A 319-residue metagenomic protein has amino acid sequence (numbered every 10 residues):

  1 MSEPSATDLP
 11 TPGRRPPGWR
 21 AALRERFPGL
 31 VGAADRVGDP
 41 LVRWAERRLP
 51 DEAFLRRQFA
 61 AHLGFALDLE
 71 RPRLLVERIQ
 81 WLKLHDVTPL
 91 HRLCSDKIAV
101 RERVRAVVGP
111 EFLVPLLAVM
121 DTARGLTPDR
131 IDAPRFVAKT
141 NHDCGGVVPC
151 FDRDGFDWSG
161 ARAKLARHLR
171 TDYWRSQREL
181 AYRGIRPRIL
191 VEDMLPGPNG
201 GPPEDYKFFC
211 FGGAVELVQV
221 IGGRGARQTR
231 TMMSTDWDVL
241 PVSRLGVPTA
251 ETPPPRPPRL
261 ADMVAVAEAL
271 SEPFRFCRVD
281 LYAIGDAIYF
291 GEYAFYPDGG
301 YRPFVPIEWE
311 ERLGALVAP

Functional and structural regions predicted by a protein language model:
M1-D86: Membrane-proximal basic amphipathic "stem/tether" segments
R71-D154, K164-L180, R188: A conserved helix-loop-beta module that forms one wall/lid of the active-site cleft in ATP-utilizing catalytic domains
P89-K97, E204, R256-M263: Aromatic-acidic/polar surface patches that form glycan- and anion
R101, R124-T127, C144-P149, W158 (+5 more regions): Short catalytic/ligand-binding loop motif for oxyanion handling, primarily in non-cytosolic enzymes, centered on
M120, H142, D193-L195, C210-G212 (+1 more regions): Short, flexible loop/turn elements at secondary-structure junctions
D132, G155-V247: Phosphate-binding site of ATP-dependent enzymes
G184-R188, M232-I288: A long amphipathic alpha-helix within ATP-dependent nucleotide-binding catalytic cores
A283-P319: C-terminal active-site "lid" helix and adjoining low-complexity regulatory extension at the edge of ATP-using catalytic
